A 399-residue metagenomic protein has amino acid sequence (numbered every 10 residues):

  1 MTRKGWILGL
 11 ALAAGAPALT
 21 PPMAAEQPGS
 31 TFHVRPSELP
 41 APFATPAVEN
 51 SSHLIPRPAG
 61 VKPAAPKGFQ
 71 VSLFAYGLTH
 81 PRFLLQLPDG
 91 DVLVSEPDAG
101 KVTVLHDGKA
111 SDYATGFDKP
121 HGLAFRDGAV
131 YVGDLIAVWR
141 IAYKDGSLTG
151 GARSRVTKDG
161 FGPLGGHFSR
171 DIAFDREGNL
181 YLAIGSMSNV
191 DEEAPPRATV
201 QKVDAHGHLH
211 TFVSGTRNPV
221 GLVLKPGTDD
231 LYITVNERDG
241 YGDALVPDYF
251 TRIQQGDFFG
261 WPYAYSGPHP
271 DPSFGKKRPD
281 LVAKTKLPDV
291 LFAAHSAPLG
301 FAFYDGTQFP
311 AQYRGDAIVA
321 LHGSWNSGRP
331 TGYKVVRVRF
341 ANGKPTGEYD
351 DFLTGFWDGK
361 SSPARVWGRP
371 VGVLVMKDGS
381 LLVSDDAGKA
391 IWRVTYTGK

Functional and structural regions predicted by a protein language model:
A25-P66, S169, S186-N189, P195-A198 (+5 more regions): Beta-propeller domain segments
Q70, H80, D98, G116-K119 (+9 more regions): Beta-rich catalytic cores
L73-L78, D112-G116, V156-L164, H210-G215 (+3 more regions): Surface loop/turn motifs at the tips and blade-to-blade linkers of beta-strand repeat domains
D89-D107: Beta-propeller domains
D91-V94, A129-V132, N179-A183, D230-T234 (+2 more regions): Conserved beta-propeller blade signature
E96-P97, L135-A137, Y143, G185-M187 (+4 more regions): Short loop/turn segments immediately following the C-termini of beta-strands
K119, A124, I136-D175, A183-S186: Asp-box/WD-like beta-propeller blade repeats and closely related beta-sheet repeat scaffolds
